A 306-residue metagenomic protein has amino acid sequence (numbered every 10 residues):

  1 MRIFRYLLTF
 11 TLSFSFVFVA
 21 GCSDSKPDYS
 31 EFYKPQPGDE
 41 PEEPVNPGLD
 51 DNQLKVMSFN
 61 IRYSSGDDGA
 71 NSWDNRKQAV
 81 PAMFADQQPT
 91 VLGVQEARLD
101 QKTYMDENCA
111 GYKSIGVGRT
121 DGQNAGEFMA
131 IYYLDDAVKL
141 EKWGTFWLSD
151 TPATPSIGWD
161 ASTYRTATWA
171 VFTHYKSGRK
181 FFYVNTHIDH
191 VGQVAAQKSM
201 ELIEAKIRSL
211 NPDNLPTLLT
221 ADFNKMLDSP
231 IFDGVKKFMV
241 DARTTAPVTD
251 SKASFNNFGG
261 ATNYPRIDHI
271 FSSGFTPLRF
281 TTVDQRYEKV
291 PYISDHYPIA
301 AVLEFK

Functional and structural regions predicted by a protein language model:
M1-F10: Bacterial N-terminal signal peptides that target proteins for export
R2, F18, S23-N108, D121-E127 (+2 more regions): N-terminal, active-site-proximal structural segment of metallo-dependent hydrolase catalytic domains
T9-F18: Bacterial N-terminal signal peptides
K26-P44, V194, K198, R208-T217 (+1 more regions): Metal-dependent phosphoester-hydrolase catalytic domains
F32-G48, V91-K180, T282-V283: Structured beta-strand-rich core segments of catalytic domains in phosphoester-bond hydrolases
Q53-I61, V80-M105, Y132, A170 (+7 more regions): Active-site beta-strand/loop signature of hydrolases that rely on acidic residues for catalysis
S58-Q78, L148-S162, D189, G259: Acidic/histidine-rich helix-loop elements that form or flank divalent-metal/phosphate-binding sites at the catalytic
I61-S65, A97-Q101, R119-Q123, A137-V138 (+6 more regions): Solvent-exposed loop/turn segments at secondary-structure junctions within structured extracellular/periplasmic domains
